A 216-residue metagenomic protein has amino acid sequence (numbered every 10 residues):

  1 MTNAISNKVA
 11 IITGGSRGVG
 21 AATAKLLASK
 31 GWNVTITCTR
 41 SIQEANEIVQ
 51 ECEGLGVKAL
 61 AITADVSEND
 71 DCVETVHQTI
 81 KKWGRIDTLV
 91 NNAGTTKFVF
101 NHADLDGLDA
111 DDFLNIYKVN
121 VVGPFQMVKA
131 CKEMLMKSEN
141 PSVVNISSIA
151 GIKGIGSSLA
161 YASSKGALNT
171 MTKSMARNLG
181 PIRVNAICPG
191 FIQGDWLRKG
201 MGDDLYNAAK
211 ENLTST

Functional and structural regions predicted by a protein language model:
V9, S16-G18: Conserved glycine-rich cofactor-binding loop
K30-E47: Conserved glycine-rich Rossmann-like NAD(P)H-binding loop of the short-chain dehydrogenase/reductase
I42, T63-T75, A110: The beta1-alpha1 cofactor-binding region of Rossmann-like NAD(H)/NADP(H)-dependent oxidoreductases
F100-L105, D109-L114, A209-L213: Substrate-binding pocket helix/loop in short-chain dehydrogenase/reductase
V128, S164, T172: Active-site helix of classical SDR
E133, A176-N178: Alpha-helical segment proximal to the catalytic Tyr-Lys
S148: Residue(s) in the substrate-gating loop at a strand-loop-helix junction that position the organic substrate next
